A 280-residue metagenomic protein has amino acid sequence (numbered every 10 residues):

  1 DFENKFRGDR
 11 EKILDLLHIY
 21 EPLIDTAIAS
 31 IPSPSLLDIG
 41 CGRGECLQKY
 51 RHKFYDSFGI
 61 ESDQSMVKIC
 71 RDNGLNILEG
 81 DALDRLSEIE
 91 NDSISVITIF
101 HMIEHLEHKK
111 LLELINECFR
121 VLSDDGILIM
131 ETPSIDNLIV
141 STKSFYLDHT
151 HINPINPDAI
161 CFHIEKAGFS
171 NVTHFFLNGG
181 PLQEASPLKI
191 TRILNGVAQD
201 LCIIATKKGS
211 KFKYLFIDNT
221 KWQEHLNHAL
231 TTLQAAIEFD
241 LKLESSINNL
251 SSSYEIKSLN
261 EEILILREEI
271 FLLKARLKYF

Functional and structural regions predicted by a protein language model:
D1-K12, L16, I204, K208-F280: Boundary detector for helix-to-coil junctions that initiate low-complexity/charged tails
E21-V140, N156-I164, A205: Conserved SAM-binding loop
N76-L78, Y146-H149, T191: Short, hinge-like loop/turn segments at secondary-structure boundaries
V140-F145, A185-P187: Short acidic, glycine/proline-rich loop/turn micro-motifs
K143-A159: Acceptor-substrate binding/catalytic loop of class I
F169-P181: Conserved S-adenosyl-L-methionine
L188-L194: Short, P/G- and charge-enriched loop/turn segments at secondary-structure junctions
V197-I203: Short hydrophobic/aromatic beta-strand or adjacent loop that forms the aromatic wall/cage of a ligand/substrate-binding
